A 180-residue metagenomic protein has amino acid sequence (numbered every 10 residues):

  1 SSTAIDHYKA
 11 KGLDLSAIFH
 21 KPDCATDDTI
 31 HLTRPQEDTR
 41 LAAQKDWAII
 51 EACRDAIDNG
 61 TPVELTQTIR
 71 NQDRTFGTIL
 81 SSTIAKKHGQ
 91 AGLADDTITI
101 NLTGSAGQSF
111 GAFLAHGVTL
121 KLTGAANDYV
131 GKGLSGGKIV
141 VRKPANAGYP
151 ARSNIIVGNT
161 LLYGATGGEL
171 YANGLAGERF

Functional and structural regions predicted by a protein language model:
S1-S2: Active-site or pore-adjacent capping/gating segments
I5-F180: Long, distal/terminal scaffolding or interaction modules with repetitive or compositionally biased sequence
